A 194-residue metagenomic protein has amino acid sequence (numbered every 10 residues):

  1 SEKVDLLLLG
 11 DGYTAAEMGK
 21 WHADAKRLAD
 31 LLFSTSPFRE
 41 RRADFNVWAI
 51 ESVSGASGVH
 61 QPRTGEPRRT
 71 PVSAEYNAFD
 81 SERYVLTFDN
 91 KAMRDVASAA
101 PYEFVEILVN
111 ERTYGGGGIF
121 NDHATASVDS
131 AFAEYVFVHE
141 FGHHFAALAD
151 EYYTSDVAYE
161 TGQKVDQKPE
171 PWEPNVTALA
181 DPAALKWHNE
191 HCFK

Functional and structural regions predicted by a protein language model:
S1-D95, V128: Propeptide-to-catalytic entry region of secreted or membrane-anchored zinc metalloproteases
E2, A100-E103, F132: Short, well-ordered loop/turn elements at secondary-structure boundaries
D5-L9, N46-A49, F104-L108, V136-F137 (+1 more regions): Structural recognition of the beta-strand scaffold that forms the well-ordered cores of secreted hydrolase catalytic
G12-A15, V53-S57, E111-G116, A131-A133 (+1 more regions): Solvent-exposed loop/turn segments at secondary-structure junctions within structured extracellular/periplasmic domains
M18-W21, G116-E140: Short pre-active-site segment immediately N-terminal to the catalytic Zn-binding motif
S57-Q61, K91-S127: Catalytic zinc-binding patch centered on the HExxH motif and its immediate surroundings that defines zinc-dependent
F141-V157: Catalytic Zn2+-binding segment of zinc metalloproteases
Y152-K194: Replace "(M1/M4/M9/M12/WLM)" with "(e.g., M1/M4/M8/M9/M12/M26/WLM)" and add "not limited to" to clarify scope
